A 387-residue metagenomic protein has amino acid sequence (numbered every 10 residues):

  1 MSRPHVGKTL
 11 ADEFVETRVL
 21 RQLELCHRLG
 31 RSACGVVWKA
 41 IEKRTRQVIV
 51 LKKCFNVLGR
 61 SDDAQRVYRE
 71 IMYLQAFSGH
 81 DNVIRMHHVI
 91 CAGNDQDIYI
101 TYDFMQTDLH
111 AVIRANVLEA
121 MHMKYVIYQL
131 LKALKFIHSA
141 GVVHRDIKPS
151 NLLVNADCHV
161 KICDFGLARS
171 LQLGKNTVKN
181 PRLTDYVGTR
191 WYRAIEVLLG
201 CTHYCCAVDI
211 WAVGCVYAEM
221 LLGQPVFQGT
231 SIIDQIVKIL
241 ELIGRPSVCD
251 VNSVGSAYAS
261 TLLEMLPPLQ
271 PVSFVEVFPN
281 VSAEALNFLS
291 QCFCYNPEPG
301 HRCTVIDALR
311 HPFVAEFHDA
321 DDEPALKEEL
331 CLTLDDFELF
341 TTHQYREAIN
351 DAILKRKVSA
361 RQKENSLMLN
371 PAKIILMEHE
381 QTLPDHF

Functional and structural regions predicted by a protein language model:
V36-N56: Glycine-rich ATP phosphate-binding loop
G79-H88: Conserved HxN/HPN-centered segment at the entrance to the catalytic loop of eukaryotic protein kinase-like domains
D95-D108: Conserved short submotifs of the Hanks-type protein kinase catalytic core that shape the nucleotide-binding pocket
V126-I127: Activation segment signature within eukaryotic-like protein kinase domains
H138-N155: Catalytic-loop of the protein kinase fold
L167-R169: Activation segment
R245-S290: C-terminal lobe substrate-recognition/regulatory segment of protein kinase catalytic domains
D319-Q381, H386: C-terminal intrinsically disordered, low-complexity extensions immediately downstream of enzyme catalytic cores
